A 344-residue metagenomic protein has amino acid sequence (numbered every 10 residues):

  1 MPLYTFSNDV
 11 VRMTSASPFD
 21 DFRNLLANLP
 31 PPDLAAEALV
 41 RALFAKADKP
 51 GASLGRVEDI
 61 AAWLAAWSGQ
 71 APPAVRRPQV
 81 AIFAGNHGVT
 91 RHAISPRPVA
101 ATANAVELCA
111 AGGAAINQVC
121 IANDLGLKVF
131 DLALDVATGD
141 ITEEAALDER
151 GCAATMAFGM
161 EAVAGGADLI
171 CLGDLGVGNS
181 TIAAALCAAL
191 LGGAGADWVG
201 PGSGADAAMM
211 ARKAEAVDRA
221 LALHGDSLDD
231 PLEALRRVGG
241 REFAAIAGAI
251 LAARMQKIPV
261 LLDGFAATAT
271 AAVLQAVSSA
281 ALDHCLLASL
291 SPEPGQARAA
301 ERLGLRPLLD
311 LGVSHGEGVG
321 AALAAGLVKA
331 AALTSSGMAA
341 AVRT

Functional and structural regions predicted by a protein language model:
M1-R12: N-terminal amphipathic/basic-hydrophobic helices that include classical n-h-c signal peptides and signal-anchor
T14-T344: N-terminal loops that bind phosphate or other acidic moieties and the adjacent beta-alpha structural core
